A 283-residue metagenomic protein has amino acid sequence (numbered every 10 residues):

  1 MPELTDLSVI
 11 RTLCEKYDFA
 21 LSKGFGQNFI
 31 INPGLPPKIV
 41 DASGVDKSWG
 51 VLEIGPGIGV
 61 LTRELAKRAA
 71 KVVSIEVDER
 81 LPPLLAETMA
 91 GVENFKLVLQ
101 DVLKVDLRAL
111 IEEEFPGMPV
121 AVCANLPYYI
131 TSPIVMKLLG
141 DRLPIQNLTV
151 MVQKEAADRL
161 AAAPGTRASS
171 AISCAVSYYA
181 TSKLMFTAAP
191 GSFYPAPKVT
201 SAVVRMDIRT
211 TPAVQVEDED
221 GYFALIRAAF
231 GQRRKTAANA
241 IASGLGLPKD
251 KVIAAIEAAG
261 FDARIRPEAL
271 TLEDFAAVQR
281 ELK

Functional and structural regions predicted by a protein language model:
M1-D220, A224-A228, E257, E268 (+1 more regions): Catalytic cores of RNA-modifying enzymes
T12, N239, A254: Surface-exposed charge patches
A202, M206-I208, V214-K251, D262 (+1 more regions): An accessory alpha-helical subdomain
L247-K283: RNA substrate-recognition surfaces in RNA-acting enzymes
